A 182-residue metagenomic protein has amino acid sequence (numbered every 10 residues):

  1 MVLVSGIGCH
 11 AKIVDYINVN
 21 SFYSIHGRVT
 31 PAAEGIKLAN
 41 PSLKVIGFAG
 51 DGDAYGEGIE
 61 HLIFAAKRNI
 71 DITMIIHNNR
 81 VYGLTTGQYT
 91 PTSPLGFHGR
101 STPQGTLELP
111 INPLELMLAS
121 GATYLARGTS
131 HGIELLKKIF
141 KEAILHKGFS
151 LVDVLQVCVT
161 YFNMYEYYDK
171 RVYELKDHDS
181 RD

Functional and structural regions predicted by a protein language model:
M1-L3, L43-G47, G148-V154: Generic beta-sheet signal
V2, I7, P103: A cross-family phosphate/adenosyl-ligand binding-site feature
I7-G83: Thiamine diphosphate
G56-I72, H77, V81-D182: Glycine-rich ThDP/TPP pyrophosphate-binding loop and its adjacent helix/strand module within ThDP-dependent enzymes
